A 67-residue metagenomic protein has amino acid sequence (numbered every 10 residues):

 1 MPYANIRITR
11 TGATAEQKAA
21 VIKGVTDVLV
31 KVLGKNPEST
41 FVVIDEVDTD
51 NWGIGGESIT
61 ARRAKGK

Functional and structural regions predicted by a protein language model:
P2-K67: A domain-level signal for the structural core that forms small-molecule/cofactor-binding pockets and catalytic centers
